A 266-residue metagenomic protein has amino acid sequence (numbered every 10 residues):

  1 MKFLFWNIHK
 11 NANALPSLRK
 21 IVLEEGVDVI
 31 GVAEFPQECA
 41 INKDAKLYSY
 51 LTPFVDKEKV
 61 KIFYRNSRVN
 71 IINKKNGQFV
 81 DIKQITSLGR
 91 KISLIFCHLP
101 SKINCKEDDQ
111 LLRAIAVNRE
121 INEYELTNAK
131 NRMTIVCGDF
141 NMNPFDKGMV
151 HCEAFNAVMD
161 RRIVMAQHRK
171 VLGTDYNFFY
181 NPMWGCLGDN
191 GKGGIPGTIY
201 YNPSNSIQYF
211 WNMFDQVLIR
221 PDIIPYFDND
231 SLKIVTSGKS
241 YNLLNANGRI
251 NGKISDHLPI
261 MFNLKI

Functional and structural regions predicted by a protein language model:
F3-I8, L18-C39, L94, V117-V150 (+2 more regions): Active-site beta-strand/loop signature of hydrolases that rely on acidic residues for catalysis
N11-L15: Short N-terminal binding/cap micro-motifs at the start of the first secondary-structure element
I21-V22, T86, Y209: Structural motif
V29-N104: Structured beta-strand-rich core segments of catalytic domains in phosphoester-bond hydrolases
F54-K57, L111, R161: Short, conserved loop/turn and helix-capping segments at secondary-structure boundaries that abut family-defining
C105-D109: Short, solvent-exposed loop/turn segments at secondary-structure boundaries
L111-R113, V117: Active-site beta-loop-alpha substructure in enzyme catalytic cores, prototypically the cysteine-centered nucleophile
L126-A129, M142-I266: Metal-dependent phosphoester-hydrolase catalytic domains
